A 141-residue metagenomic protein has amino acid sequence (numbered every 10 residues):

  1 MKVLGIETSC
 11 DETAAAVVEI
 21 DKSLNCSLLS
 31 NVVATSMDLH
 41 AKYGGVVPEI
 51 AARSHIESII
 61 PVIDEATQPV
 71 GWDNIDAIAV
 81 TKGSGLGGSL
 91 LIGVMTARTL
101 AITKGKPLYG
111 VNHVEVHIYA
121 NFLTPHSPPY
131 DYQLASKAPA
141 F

Functional and structural regions predicted by a protein language model:
M1-F141: Short acidic/glycine-rich loops and adjacent helix/strand connectors that line catalytic pockets where negatively
